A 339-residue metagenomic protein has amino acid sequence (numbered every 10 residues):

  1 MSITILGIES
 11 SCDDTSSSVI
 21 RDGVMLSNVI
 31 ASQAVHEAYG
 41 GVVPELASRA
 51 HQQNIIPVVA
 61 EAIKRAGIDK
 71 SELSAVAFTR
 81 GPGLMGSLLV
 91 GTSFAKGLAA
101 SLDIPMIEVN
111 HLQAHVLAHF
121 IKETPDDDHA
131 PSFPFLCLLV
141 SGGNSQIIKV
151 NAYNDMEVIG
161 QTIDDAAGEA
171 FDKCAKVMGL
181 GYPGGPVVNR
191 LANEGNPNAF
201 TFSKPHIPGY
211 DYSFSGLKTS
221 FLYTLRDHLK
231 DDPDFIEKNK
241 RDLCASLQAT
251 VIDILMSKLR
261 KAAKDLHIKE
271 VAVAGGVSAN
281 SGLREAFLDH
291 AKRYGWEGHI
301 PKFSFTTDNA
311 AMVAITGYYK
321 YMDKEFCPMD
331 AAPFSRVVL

Functional and structural regions predicted by a protein language model:
M1-S2, V109-F135, T316: Conserved phosphate-binding catalytic cores of ATP/NTP-utilizing and phosphoryl-transfer enzymes
S2-P82, H111: N-terminal beta-alpha supersecondary unit
T15-I20, C137-L139, S145-K149: Short beta-strand scaffold segments in enzyme catalytic cores
D69, R190-V271, S281-Y294, Y321-K324: A contiguous, well-structured pocket-lining segment that forms one wall/lid of small-molecule binding clefts in soluble
E72-T124: Glycine-rich phosphate-binding loop and adjoining helix at the ATP-binding site of ATP-dependent phosphoryl-transfer
E108-V109, V271, L288-V313: Conserved phosphate-binding/catalytic loops in two-lobed NTP-binding clefts
H115-L117, P301-L339: Glycine-rich phosphate-binding/hydrolytic loop that grips phosphoryl groups
N151-E194, T219, Y223-D227: Glycine-rich phosphate-binding loop plus the immediately following alpha-helix
